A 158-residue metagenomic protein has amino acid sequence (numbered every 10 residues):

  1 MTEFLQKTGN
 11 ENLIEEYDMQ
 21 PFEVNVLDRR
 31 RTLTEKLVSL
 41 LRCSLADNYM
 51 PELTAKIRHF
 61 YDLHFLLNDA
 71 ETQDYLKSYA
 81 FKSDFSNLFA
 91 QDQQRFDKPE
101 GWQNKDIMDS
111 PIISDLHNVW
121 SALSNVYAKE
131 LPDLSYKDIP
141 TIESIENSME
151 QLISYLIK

Functional and structural regions predicted by a protein language model:
M1-K158: Structured mid-to-C-terminal alpha-helical surface segments
